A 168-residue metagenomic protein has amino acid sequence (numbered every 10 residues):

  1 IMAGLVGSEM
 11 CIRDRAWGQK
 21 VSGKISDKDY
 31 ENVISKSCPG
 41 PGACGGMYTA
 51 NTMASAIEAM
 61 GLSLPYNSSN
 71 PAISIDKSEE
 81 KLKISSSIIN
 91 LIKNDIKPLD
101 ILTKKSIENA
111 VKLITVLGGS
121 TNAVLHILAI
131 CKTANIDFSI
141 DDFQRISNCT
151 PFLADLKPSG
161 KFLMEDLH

Functional and structural regions predicted by a protein language model:
I1-G7, C11-I12: Single conserved hydrophobic/aromatic residue that forms the stacking wall/gate of nucleotide- or nucleobase-binding
R13-G40, A59: Conserved thiamine diphosphate
K24-D27, G46-A50: Short, amphipathic alpha-helical segments
P39-Y48, S55-E58, L62-S120, L125-D166: Accessory "access/gating" subregions that flank catalytic or transport cores
